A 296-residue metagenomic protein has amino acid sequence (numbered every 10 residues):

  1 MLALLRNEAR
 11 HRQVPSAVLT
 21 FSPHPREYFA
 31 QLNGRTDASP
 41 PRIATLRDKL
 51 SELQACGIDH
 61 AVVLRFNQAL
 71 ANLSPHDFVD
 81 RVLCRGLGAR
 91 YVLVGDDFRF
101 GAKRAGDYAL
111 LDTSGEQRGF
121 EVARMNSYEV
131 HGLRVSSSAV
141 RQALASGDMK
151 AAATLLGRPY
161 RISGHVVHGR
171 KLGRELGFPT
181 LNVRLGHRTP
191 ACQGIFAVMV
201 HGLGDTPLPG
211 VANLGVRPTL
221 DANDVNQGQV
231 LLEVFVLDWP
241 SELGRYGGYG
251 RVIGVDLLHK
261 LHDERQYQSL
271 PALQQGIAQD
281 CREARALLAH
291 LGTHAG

Functional and structural regions predicted by a protein language model:
M1-A38, R42-T45: N-terminal catalytic cores of NTP/NDP-binding nucleotidyl/phosphoryl-transfer enzymes
L2, G169-G296: Phosphate/ribose-recognition catalytic cores of enzymes acting on nucleotide-derived substrates
L4, Y28, D37-P40, R47-C56 (+4 more regions): Active-site-adjacent structural elements in enzyme catalytic cores
V18, V63, R124-M125: A structural preference for short, hydrophobic beta-strand core positions in alpha/beta folds
R65, D96, N126, L214-V216 (+1 more regions): Short secondary-structure boundary segments
A69-P179, E264, Q268-C281, R285-A286 (+1 more regions): Classical nucleotidyltransferase
